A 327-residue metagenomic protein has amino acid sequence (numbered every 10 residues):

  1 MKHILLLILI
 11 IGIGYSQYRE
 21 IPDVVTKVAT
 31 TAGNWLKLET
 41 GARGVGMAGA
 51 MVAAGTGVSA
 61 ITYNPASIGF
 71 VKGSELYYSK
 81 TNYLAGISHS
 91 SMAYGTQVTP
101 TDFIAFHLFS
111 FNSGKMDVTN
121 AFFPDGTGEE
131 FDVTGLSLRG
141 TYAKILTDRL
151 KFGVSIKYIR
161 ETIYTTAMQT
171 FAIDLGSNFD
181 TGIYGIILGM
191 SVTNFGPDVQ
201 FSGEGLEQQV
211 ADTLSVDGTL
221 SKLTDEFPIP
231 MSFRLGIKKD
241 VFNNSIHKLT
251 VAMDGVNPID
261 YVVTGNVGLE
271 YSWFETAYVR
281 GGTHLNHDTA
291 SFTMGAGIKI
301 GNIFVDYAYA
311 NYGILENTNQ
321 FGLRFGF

Functional and structural regions predicted by a protein language model:
M1-I4, D148: Positively charged n-region of N-terminal signal peptides that target proteins for export
H3-G12: Sec-dependent N-terminal signal peptides
Q17-F327: Subset of outer-membrane beta-barrel
